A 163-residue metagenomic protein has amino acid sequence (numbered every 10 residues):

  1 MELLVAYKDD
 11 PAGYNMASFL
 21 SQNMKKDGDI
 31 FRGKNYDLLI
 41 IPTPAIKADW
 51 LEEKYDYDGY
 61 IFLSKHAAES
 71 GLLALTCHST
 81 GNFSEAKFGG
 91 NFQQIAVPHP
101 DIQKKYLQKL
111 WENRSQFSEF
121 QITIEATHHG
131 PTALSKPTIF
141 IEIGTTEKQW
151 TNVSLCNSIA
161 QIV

Functional and structural regions predicted by a protein language model:
M1-H129, A133, T146-E147, V153-N157 (+1 more regions): N-terminal catalytic or cofactor-binding beta/alpha core of small enzyme domains
